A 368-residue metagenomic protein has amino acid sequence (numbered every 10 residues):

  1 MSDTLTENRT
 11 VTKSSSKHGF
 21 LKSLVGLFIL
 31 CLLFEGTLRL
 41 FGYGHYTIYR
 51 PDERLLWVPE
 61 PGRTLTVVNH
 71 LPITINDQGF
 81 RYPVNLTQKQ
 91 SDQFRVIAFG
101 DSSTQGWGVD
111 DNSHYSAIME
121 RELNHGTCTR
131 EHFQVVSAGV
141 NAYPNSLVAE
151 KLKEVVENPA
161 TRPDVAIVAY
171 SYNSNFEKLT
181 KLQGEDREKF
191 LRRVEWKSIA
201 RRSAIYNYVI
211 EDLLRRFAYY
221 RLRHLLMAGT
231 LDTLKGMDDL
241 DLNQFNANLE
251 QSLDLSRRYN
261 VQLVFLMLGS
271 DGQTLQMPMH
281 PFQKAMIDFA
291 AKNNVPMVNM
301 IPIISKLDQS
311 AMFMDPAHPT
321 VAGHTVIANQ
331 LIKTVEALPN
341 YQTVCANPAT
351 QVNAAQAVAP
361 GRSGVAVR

Functional and structural regions predicted by a protein language model:
M1-K17: N-terminal Lys/Arg-rich, disordered targeting/topogenic segments
F20, P296, D315-A357: Histidine-centered active-site loop/cap adjacent to the catalytic His in serine esterases/O-acetyl transfer systems
K22-T37: Hydrophobic membrane-insertion alpha-helices, especially the h-region of bacterial N-terminal signal peptides
F41-T127, K306-L307, R368: Membrane/wall-proximal cationic-aromatic binding patches
V96-I97, S103-R193: Conserved SGNH/GDSL esterase-like catalytic core that processes O-acyl groups on lipids and polysaccharides
N145, A149, L242, N246 (+1 more regions): Short, amphipathic alpha-helical "lid/cap" segments that border enzyme active or binding sites
S171-D288, M300-S310, C345-R368: Serine-dependent acyl-ester chemistry module
